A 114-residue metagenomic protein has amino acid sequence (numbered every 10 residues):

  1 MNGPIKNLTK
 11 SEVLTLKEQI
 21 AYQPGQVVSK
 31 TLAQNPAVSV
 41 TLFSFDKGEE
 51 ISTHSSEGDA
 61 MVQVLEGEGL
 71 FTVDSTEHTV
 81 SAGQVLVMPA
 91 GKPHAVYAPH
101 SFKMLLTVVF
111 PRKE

Functional and structural regions predicted by a protein language model:
M1-A37: A short, N-terminal "cap"/entry segment at the start of jelly-roll beta-barrel domains of the cupin/DSBH fold
G25-Q26, S39-S56: Conserved short histidine dyad/triad with adjacent acidic residue
S44-D46, S55-F71: Short, conserved beta-strand element in jelly-roll/cupin
L65-E66, S81-A82, H100: A cytosolic small-molecule/anion-sensing beta-strand core signal
S75-A90: Short acidic-glycine-tyrosine-enriched beta hairpin
A90-K113: Ligand-binding loop in jelly-roll beta-barrel domains
